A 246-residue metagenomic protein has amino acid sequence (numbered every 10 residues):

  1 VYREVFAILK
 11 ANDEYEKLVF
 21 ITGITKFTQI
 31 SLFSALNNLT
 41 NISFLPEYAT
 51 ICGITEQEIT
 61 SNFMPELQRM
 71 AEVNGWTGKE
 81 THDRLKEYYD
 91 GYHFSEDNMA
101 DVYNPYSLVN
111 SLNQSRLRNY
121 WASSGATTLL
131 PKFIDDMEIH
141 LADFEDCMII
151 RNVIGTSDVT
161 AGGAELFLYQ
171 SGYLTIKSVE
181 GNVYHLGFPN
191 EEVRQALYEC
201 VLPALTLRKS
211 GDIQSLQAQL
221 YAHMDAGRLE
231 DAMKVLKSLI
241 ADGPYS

Functional and structural regions predicted by a protein language model:
V1-S246: Phosphate-binding site recognition
